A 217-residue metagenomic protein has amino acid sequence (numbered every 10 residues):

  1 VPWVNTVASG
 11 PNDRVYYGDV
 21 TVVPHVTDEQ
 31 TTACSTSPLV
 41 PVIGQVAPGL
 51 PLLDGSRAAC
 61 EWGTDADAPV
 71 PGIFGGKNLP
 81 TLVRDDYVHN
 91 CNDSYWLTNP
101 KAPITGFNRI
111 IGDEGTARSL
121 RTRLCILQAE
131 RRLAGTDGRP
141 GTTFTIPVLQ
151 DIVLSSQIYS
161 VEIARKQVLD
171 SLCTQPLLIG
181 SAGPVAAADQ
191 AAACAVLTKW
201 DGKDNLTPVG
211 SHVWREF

Functional and structural regions predicted by a protein language model:
P2-F217: Long, compositionally biased non-active-site segments enriched in small/hydrophobic residues and glycine
